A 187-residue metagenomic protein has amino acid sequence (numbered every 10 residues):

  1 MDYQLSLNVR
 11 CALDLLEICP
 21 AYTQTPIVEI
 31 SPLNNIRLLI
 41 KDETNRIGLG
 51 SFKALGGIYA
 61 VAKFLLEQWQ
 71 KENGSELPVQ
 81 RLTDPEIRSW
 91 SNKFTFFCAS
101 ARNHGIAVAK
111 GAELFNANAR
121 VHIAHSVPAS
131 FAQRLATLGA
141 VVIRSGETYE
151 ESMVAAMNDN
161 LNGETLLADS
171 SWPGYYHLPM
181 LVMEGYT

Functional and structural regions predicted by a protein language model:
M1-T187: PLP-dependent amino-acid enzyme catalytic core
